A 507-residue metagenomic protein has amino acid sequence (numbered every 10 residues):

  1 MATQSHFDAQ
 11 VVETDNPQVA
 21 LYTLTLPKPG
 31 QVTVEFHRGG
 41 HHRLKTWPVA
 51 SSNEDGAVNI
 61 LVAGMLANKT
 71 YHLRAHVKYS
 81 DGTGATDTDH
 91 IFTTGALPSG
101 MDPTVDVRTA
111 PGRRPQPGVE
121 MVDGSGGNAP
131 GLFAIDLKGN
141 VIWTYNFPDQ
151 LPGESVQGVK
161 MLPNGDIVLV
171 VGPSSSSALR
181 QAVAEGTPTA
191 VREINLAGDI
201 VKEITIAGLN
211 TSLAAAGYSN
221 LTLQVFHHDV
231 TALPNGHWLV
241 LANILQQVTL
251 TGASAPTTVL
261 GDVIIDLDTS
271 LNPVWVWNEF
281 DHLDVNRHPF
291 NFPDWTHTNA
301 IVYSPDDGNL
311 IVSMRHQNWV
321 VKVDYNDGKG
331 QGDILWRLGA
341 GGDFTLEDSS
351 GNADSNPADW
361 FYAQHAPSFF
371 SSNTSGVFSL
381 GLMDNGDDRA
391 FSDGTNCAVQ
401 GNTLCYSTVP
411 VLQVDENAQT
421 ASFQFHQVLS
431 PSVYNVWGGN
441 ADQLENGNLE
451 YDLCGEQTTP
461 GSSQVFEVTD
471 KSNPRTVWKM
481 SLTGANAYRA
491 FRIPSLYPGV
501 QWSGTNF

Functional and structural regions predicted by a protein language model:
M1-Q4: Proline/serine/threonine-rich low-complexity linkers at boundaries of modular beta-sandwich domains
H6-D8, V19-A20, V58-I60, F226: Short structured motifs
D8-D15, T25, V32, T70 (+1 more regions): Histidine-/acidic-rich catalytic cores in large beta-rich domains
N16-Q18, G39: Intrinsic-disorder/low-complexity, polar/charged segments
V19-P27: Short edge beta-strand/loop segments characteristic of extracellular beta-sandwich folds
T33-T70, K78-T83: Recognizes extended acidic, P/S/T-rich segments that occur within or adjacent to Ig-like beta-sandwich modules
